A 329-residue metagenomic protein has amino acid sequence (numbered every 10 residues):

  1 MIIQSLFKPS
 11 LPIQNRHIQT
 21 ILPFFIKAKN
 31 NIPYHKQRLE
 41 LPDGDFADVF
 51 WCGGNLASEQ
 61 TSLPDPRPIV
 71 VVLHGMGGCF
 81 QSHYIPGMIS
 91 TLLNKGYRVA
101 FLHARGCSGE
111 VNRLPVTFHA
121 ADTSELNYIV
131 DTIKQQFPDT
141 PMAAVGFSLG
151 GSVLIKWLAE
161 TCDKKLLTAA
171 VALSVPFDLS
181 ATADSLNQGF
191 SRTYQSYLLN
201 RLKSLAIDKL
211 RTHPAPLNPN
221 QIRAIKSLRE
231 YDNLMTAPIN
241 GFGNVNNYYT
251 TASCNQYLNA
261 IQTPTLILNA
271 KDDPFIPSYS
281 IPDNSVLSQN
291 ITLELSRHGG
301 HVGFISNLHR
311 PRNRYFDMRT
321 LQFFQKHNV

Functional and structural regions predicted by a protein language model:
P12-D65, H301, S306-P311: N-terminal cap/lid segment of alpha/beta-hydrolase-fold proteins
P66-G75: Short beta-strand element of the alpha/beta-hydrolase
G78-I89, S278-S280: The serine-hydrolase catalytic nucleophile loop
Q81, I89-R113: Conserved alpha/beta-hydrolase
R105-A143: Catalytic nucleophile-loop/oxyanion-hole region of alpha/beta-hydrolase and closely related hydrolase-like folds
Q135-I239: Alpha/beta-hydrolase-fold enzymes
I261, I267-N269, D273: Short beta-strand/loop motif that positions the catalytic acidic residue of the alpha/beta-hydrolase fold
R297-V329: Catalytic active-site module of serine/aspartate enzymes centered on a nucleophile-bearing elbow/loop
